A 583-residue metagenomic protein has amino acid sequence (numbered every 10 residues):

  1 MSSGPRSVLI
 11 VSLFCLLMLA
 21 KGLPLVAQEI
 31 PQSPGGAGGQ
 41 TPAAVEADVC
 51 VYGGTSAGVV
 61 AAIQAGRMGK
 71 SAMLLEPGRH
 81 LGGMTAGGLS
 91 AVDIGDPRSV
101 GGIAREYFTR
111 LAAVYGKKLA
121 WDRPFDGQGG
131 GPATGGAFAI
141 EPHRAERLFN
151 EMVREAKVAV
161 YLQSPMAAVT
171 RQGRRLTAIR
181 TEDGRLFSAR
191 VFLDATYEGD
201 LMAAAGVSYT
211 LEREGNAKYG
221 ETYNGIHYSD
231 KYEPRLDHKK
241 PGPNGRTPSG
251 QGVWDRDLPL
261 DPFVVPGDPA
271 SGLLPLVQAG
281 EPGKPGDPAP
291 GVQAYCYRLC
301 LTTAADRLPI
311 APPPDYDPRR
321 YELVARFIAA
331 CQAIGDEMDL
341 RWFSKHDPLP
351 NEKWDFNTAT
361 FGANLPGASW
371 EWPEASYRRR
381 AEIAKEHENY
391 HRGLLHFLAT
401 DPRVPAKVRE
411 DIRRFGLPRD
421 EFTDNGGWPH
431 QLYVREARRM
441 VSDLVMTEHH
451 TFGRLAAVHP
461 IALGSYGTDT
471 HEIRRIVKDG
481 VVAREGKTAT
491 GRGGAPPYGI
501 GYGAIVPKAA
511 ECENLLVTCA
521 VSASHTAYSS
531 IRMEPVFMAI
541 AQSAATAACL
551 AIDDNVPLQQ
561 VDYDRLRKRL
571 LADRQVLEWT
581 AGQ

Functional and structural regions predicted by a protein language model:
M1-P5: N-terminal secretory signal peptides that target proteins for export/translocation
I10-P24: Bacterial N-terminal signal peptides
I30-E46: A short, basic/flexible loop-to-alpha-helix module at the beginning of a structural domain
G36, E146, R185-V191, A195-Q583: Flavin (FAD/FMN)-binding glycine-rich loop and adjacent Rossmann-like elements that form
V45-T55: Beta1/beta-strand and adjacent pyrophosphate-binding region of the FAD-binding site in flavoprotein oxidoreductases
G58: N-terminal Rossmann-fold NAD(P) dinucleotide-binding loop
Q64, K70-S71, E76-A168, Q172 (+3 more regions): Conserved N-terminal/central alpha/beta ligand/cofactor-binding core
T170-L186: Conserved beta-strand-loop-beta-strand element in the redox core of flavoprotein oxidoreductases
